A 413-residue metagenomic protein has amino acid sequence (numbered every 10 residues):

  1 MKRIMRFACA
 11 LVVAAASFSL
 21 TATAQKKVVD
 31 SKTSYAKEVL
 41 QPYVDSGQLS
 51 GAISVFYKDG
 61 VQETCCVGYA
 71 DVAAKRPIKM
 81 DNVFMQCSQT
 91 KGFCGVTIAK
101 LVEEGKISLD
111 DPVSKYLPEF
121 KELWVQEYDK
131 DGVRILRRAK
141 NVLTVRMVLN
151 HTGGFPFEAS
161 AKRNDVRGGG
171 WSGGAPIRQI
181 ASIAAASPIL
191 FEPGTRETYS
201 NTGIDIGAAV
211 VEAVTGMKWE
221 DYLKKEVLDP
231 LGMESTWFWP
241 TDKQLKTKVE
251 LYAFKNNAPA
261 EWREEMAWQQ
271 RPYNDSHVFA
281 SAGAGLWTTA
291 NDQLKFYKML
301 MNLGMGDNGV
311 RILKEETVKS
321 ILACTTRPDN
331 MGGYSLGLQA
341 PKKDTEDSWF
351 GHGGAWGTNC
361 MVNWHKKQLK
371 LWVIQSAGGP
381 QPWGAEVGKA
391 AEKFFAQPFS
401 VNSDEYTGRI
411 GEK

Functional and structural regions predicted by a protein language model:
M1-K27: Bacterial Sec-dependent N-terminal signal peptides
V29-M85, K106, L123-D129, A185: Short, conserved catalytic-motif segment at the N-terminal edge
L40, D59-Q62, N82-V113, I204-E212 (+2 more regions): Active-site SXXK
G47-Q48, P77-I78, S108, L136-L143 (+4 more regions): Extracellular/periplasmic catalytic domains that process cell-envelope and extracellular macromolecules
Q62, G92, F120, F155-P156 (+5 more regions): Solvent-exposed loop/turn segments at secondary-structure junctions within structured extracellular/periplasmic domains
T64, W124-S348: Short, surface-exposed loop or secondary-structure junction motifs that flank catalytic or metal-binding residues
N302, E316-T317, L322-N330, K343 (+1 more regions): Short, gly/Ser/Thr-rich active-site loops of penicillin-recognizing serine hydrolases
C360-N363, K367-A377: Short, well-ordered beta-strand elements
